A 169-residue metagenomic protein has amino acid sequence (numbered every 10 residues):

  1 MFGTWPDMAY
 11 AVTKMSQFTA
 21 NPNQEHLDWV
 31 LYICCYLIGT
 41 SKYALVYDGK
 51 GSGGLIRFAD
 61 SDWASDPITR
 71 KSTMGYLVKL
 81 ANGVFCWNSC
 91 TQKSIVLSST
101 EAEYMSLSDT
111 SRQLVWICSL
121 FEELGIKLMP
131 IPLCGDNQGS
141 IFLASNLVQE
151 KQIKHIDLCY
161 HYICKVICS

Functional and structural regions predicted by a protein language model:
M1-S169: Divalent metal-binding acidic/histidine catalytic loops
